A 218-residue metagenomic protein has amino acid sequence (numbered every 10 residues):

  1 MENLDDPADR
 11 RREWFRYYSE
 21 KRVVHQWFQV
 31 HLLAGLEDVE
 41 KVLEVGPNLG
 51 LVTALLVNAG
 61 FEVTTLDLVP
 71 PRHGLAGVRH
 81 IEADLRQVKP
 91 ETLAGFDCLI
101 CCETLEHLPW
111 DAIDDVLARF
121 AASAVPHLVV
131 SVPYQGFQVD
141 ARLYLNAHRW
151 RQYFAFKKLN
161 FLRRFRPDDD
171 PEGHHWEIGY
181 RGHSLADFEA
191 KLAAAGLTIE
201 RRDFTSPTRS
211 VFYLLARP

Functional and structural regions predicted by a protein language model:
M1-C98, D114-L117, S123, G173-R217: Conserved N-terminal segment of class I S-adenosyl-L-methionine
R10-R11, C102, S131-Q135: Short loop/turn segments at strand-loop or loop-helix junctions that form parts of catalytic or ligand-binding pockets
P71, V88, H107, Q135-F137: Active-site loop signature of alpha/beta-hydrolase-fold enzymes
C98-D111: A short SAM/SAH-binding and catalytic strip from SAM-dependent methyltransferases
L108-F120, V130-V132: A short, conserved alpha-helix within the catalytic core of class I
V129-K158: Conserved class I S-adenosyl-L-methionine
R149-D187: C-terminal alpha-helical "lid/dimerization" subdomain adjacent to the S-adenosyl-L-methionine
